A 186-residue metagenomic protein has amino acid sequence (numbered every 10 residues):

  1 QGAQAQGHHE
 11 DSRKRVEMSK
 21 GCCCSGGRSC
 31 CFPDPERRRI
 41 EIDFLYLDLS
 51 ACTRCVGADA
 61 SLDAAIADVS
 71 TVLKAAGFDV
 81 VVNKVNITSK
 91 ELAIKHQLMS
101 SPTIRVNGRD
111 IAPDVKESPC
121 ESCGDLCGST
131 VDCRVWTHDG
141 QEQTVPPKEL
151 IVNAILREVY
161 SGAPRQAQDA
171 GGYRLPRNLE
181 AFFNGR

Functional and structural regions predicted by a protein language model:
Q1, E10-V81, I94-M99, V106 (+1 more regions): Non-globular targeting/processing and membrane-anchoring segments
A3-A5: Ala/Thr-enriched low-complexity intrinsically disordered regions
V81-I87: A short acidic/basic microdomain associated with nuclease active sites
I87-A93: Short, solvent-exposed loop/turn elements at beta->coil junctions and helix N-caps that rim active or binding pockets
